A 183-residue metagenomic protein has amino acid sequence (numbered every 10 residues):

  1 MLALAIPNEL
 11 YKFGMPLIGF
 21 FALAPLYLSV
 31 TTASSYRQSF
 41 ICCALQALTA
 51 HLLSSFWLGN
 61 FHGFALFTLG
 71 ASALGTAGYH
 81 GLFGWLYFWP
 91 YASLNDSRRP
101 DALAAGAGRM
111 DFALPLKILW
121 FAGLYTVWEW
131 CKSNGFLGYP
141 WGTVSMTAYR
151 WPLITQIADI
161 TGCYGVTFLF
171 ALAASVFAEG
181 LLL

Functional and structural regions predicted by a protein language model:
M1-L183: Membrane-embedded alpha-helical bundles of multi-pass enzymes that act on lipidic or dolichyl-linked glycan substrates
